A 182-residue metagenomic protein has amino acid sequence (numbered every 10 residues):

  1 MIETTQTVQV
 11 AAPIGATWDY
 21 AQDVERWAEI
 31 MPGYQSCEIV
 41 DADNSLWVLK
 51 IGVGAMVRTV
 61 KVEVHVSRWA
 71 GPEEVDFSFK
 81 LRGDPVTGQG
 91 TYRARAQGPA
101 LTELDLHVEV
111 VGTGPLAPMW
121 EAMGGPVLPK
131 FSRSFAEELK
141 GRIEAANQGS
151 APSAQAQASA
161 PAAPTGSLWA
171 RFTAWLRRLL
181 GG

Functional and structural regions predicted by a protein language model:
M1-L46, T165-G182: Hydrophobic ligand-binding cavity/cleft-lining segments
M1-T7, N44-L46, K61, E74 (+2 more regions): Intrinsic-disorder/low-complexity, polar/charged segments enriched in Ser/Thr/Lys/Arg/Asp/Glu/Gln
Q6-V8, Q35, K61-R68, Q89-A96: Hydrophobic/aromatic beta-strand elements that line small-molecule binding cavities or substrate pockets in beta-rich
Q9-P13, K50-G54, S67-W69, K80 (+2 more regions): Solvent-exposed residues in well-ordered beta-strands and their adjoining turns, especially edge/terminal strands
I14, I39-A42, S67-E73, R93-E103: A short, structured loop/turn motif at beta-sheet edges
I39-L81: Glycine-rich portal/gate segments that line the openings of hydrophobic small-molecule binding cavities
S78-K130: Beta-strand/loop substructures that line and gate deep hydrophobic ligand-binding cavities in soluble
P115-Q155, T165, W169: A conserved amphipathic terminal alpha-helix motif
